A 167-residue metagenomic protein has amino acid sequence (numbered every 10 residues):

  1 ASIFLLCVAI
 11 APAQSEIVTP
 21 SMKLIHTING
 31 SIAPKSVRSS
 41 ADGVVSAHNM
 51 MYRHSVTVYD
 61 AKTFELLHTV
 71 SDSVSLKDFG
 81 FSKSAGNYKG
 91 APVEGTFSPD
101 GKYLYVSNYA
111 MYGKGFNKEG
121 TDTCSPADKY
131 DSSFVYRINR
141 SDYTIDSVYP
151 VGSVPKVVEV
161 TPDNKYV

Functional and structural regions predicted by a protein language model:
A1-A9: Bacterial N-terminal signal peptides
A9-V167: Predominantly soluble domains enriched in secretory-pathway, periplasmic, or organellar proteins
